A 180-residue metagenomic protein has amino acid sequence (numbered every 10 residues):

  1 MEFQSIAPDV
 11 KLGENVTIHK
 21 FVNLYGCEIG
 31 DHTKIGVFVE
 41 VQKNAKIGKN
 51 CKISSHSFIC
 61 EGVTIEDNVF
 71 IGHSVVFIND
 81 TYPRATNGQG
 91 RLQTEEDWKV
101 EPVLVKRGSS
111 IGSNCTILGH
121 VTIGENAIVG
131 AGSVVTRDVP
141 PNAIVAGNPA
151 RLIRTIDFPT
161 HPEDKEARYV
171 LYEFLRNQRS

Functional and structural regions predicted by a protein language model:
M1-P8, I18-V121, P149, I156-D157: Flexible, glycine/small-residue-enriched loop-and-beta-strand segment within the central core of proteins
H56, T86, R91-L92, D138 (+2 more regions): A generic membrane alpha-helix/interface feature
H120-I144: C-terminal/domain-terminus segments
P141-E166: Conserved beta-strand-loop-alpha-helix hinge in the C-terminal portion of ABC ATPase nucleotide-binding domains
E163-S180: Acidic/histidine-enriched, glycine/proline-rich intrinsically disordered or flexible terminal extensions
